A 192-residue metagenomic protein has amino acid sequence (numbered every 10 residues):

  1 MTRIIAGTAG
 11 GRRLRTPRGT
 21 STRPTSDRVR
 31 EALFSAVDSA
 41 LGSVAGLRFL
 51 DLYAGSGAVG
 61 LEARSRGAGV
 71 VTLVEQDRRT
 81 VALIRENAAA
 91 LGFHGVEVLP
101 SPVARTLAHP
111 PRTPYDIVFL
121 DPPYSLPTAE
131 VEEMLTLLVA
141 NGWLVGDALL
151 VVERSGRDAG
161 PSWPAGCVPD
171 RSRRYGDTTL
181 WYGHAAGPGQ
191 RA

Functional and structural regions predicted by a protein language model:
M1-A192: Class I S-adenosyl-L-methionine-dependent methyltransferase catalytic core
